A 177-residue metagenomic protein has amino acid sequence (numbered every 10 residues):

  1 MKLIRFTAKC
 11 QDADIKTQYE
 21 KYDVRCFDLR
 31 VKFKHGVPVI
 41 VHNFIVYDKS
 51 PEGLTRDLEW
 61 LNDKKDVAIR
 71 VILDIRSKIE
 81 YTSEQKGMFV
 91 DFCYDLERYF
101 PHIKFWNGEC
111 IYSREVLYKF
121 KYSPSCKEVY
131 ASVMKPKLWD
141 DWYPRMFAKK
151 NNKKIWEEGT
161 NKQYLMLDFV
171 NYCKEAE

Functional and structural regions predicted by a protein language model:
M1-E177: Catalytic cores of phosphodiester-bond hydrolases, prominently lipid phosphodiesterases
